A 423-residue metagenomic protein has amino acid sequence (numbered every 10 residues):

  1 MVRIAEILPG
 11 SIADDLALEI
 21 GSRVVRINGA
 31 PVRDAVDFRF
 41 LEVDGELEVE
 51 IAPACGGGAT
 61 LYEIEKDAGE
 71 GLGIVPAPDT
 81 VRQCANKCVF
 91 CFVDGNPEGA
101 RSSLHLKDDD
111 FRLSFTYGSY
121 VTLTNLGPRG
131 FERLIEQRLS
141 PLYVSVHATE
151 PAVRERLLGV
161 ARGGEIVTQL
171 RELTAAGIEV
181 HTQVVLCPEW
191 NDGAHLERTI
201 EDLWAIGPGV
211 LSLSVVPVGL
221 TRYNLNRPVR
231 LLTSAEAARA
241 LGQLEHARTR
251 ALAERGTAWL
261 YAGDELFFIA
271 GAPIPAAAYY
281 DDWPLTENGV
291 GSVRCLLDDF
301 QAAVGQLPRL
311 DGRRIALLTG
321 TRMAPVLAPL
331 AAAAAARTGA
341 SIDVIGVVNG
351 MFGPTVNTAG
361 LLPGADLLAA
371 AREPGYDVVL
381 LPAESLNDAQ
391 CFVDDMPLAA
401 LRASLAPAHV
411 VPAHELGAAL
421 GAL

Functional and structural regions predicted by a protein language model:
R3, G271-L423: Radical SAM enzyme core and accessory elements
A13, G21-V24, V49, C91: Terminal peptide-recognition signature
D15-R33: Conserved PDZ fold ligand-binding element
A30-F38, G57-L61: Short, Lys/Arg- and Gly-enriched loop/turn segments at beta-strand edges
V36-E50, E65-D67: Short, compositionally biased
G57-A59, K66-G209, G219-A247: Conserved Radical SAM active-site core
P141-Y143, E179-H181, S212-S214, W259-Y261 (+1 more regions): Structural preference for beta-strand elements that scaffold enzyme active sites
R154, W190, V210-E236, R255-A278 (+2 more regions): Flexible glycine/acidic-rich beta-alpha junction loops that bind and position SAM and/or redox cofactors in anaerobic
